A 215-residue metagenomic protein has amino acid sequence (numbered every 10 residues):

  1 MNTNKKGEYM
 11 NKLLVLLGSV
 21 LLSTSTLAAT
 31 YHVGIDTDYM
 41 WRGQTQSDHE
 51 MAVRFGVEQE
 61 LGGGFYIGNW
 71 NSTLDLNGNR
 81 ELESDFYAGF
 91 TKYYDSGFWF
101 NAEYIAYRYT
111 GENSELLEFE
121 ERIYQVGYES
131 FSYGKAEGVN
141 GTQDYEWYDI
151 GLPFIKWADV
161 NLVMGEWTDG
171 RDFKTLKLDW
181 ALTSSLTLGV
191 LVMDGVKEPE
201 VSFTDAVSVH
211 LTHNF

Functional and structural regions predicted by a protein language model:
M1-T30: Cleavable N-terminal export/targeting peptides
A28-D75, K135, T212: Short glycine/proline- and aromatic-enriched beta-strand/turn motifs that initiate or cap beta-hairpins
A29-Y31, G63-I67, D95-A102, Y128-Y133 (+2 more regions): Repeated loop/turn-to-beta-strand initiation elements of outer-membrane beta-barrel proteins
H32, G56-E60, G89-T91, Q125-G127 (+3 more regions): Transmembrane beta-barrel domains of outer membrane proteins
I35-W41, N71-D75, K92, Y104-T110 (+5 more regions): Transmembrane beta-strands of outer-membrane beta-barrel pores
T45, F65-D95, F100-E115: Surface-exposed loop and membrane-interface regions of Gram-negative outer-membrane beta-barrel proteins
H49-V53, R80-F86, F98, L116-R122 (+4 more regions): Residues that define the transmembrane beta-barrel architecture of outer-membrane proteins
S130, I150, L178-L188, V192 (+1 more regions): Outer-membrane beta-barrel "beta-signal"
